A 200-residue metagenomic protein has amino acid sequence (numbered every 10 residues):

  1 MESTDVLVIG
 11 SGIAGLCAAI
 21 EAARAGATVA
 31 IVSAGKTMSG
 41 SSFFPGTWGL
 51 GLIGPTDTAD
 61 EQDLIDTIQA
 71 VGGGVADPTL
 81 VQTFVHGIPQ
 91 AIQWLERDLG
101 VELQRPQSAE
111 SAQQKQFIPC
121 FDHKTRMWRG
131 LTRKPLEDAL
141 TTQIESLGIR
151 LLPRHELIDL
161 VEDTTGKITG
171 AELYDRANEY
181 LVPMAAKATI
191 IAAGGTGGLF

Functional and structural regions predicted by a protein language model:
E2-T4, A177-A188: Core beta-strand elements of the Rossmann-like FAD/NAD(P) dinucleotide-binding domain in flavoenzyme oxidoreductases
D5-L7, T28-A30, S41, R150 (+2 more regions): Structural motif
V6-I31: N-terminal Rossmann-like FAD-binding beta1-loop-alpha1 element of flavoenzymes
G15, L151, L181-P183: Ligand-binding pocket scaffold of soluble enzyme catalytic domains
C17, E21-A22, S41-S42, T189: Hydrophobic/aromatic ligand-binding patch that stacks against planar heteroaromatic rings of cofactors or nucleotides
A34-D159, T164-D175, G198: Conserved N-terminal/central alpha/beta ligand/cofactor-binding core
A188-F200: Glycine-rich loop(s) and the adjacent beta-strand/alpha-helix scaffold that form part
